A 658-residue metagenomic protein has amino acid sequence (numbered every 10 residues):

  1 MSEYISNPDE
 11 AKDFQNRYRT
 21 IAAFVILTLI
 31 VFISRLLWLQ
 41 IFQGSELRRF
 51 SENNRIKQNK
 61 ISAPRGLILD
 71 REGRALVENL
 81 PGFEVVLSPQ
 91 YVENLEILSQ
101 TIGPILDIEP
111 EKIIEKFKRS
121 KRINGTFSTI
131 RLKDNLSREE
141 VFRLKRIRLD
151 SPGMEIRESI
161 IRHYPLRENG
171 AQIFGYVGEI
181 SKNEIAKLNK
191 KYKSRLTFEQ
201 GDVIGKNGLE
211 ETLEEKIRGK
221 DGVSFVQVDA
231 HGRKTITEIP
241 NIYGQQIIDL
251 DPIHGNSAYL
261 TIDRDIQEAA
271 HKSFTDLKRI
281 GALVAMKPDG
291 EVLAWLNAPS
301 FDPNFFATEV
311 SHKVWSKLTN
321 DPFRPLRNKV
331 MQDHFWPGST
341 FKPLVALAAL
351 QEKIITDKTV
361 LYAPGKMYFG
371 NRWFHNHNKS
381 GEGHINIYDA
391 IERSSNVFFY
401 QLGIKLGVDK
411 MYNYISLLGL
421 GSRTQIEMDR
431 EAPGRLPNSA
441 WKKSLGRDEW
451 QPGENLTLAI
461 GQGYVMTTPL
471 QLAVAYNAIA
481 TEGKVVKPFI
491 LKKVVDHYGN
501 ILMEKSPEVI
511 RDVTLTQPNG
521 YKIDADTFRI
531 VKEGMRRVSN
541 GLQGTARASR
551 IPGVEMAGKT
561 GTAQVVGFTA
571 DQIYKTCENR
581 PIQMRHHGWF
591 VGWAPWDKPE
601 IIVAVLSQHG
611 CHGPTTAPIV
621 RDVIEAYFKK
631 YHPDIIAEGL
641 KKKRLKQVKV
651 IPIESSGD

Functional and structural regions predicted by a protein language model:
M1-H312, H334, T356-T359, D409-G419 (+8 more regions): Periplasmic/cell-envelope proteins involved in peptidoglycan metabolism and beta-lactam response
S2-D9, V77, D229-L250, G281 (+3 more regions): Beta-lactam-recognizing serine transpeptidase/beta-lactamase-like catalytic domain environment
